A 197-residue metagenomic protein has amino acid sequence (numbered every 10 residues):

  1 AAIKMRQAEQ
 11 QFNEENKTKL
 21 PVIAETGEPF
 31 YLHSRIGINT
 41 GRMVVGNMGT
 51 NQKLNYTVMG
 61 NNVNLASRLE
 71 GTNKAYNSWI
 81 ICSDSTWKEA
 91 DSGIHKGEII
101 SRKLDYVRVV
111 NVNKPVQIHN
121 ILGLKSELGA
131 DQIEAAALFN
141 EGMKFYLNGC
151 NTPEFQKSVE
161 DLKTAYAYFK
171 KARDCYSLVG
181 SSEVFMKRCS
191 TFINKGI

Functional and structural regions predicted by a protein language model:
A2, N62-A66, F139: Amphipathic alpha-helical segments in well-structured domains
I3-Q7: Amphipathic alpha-helical segments that line or abut small-molecule/effector binding pockets and mediate allosteric
A8-Q11, E15, C175, F192: Amphipathic, soluble alpha-helical interaction motifs
Q11-V63, W79, S85-A90, H95 (+1 more regions): Catalytic core of nucleotidyl cyclases, primarily class III adenylyl/guanylyl cyclases
M43, T72-N148, L162, K170-K171 (+2 more regions): Cytosolic regulatory/linker segments at or just downstream of nucleotide-handling modules in signal-transduction
N151-Q156: Charged, low-complexity interaction regions
